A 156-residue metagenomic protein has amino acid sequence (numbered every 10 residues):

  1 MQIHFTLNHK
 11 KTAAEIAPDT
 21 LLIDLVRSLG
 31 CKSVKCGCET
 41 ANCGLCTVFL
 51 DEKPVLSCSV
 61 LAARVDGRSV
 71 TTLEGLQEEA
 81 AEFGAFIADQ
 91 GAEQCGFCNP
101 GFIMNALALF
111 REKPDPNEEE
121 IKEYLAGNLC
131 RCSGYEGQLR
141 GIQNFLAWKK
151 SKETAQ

Functional and structural regions predicted by a protein language model:
M1-Q156: Signature of N-terminal electron-transfer/Fe-S-associated modules in redox systems
